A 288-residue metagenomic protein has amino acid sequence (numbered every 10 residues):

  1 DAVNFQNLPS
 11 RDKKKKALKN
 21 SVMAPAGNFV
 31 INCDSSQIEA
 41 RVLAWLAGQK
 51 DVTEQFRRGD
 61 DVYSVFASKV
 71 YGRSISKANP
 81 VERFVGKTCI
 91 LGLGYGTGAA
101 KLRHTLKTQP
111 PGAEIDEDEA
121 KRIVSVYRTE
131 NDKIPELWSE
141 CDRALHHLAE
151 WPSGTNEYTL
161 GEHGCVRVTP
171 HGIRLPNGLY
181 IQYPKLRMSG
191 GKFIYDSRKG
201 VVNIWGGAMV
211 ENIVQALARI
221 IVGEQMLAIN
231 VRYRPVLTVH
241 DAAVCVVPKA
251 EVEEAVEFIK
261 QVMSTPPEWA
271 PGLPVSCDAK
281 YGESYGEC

Functional and structural regions predicted by a protein language model:
D1-K77, E140-A242, E257-M263: Acidic, glycine-rich two-metal-ion catalytic cores of nucleic acid-processing enzymes
D34-S35, K101-T105, I123, R234-P248 (+1 more regions): Catalytic palm active-site di-aspartate
F66, V70, V85-A100: Core structural elements
Y71-R83, P110-V124, P271: Short, surface-exposed acidic
N79-C89, Y233-R234: Alpha-helical scaffolds flanking conserved acidic
G94, K101-I115, Y127-D132, A243-K260: Catalytic palm subdomain of template-directed nucleic-acid polymerases, centered on the conserved carboxylate motif
A99, E117-A120, Q215, R219 (+1 more regions): Generic alpha-helical secondary structure
E119-E150, A250-C288: Polymerase palm active-site segment centered on the conserved acidic dipeptide of motif C
